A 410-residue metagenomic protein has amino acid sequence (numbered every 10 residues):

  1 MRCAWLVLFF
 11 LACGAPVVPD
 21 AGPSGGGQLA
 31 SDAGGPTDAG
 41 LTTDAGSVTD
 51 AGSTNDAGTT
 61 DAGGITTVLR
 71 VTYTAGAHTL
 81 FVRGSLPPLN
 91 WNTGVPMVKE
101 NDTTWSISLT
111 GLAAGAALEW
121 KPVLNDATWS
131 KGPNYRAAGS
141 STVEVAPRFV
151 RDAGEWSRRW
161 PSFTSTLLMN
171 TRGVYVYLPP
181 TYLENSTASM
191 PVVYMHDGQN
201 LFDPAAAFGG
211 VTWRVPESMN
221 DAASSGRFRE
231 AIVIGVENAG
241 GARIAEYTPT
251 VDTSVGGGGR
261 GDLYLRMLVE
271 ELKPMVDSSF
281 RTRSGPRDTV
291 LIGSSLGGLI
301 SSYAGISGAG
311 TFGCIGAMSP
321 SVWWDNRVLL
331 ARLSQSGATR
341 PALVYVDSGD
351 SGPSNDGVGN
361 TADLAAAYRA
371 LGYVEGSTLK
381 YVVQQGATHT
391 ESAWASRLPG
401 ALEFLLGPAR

Functional and structural regions predicted by a protein language model:
M1-L11: Sec-dependent bacterial lipoprotein signal peptides
W5-L6, A127-T128, S351-P353: Short Gly/Pro-enriched loop/turn and capping motifs at secondary-structure junctions
F10-G64: Ser/Thr-rich, Pro/Gly/Ala-heavy low-complexity intrinsically disordered linkers and tails of secreted extracellular
A21, A57, A138-G154: Extracellular beta-sheet/turn segments enriched in Thr/Pro/Gly and aliphatic residues
I65-Y73: A short, amphipathic beta-strand motif
Y73-A117, L124-T142: Aromatic-rich carbohydrate-binding modules that target alpha-glucans
G76-P87, E100-I107, V150-R410: Non-catalytic cap/lid and distal C-terminal segments of serine-dependent acyl enzymes
G115-A116, K121-V123, V176-Y177, S186: N-terminal carbohydrate-binding/catalytic regions of secreted carbohydrate-active enzymes
